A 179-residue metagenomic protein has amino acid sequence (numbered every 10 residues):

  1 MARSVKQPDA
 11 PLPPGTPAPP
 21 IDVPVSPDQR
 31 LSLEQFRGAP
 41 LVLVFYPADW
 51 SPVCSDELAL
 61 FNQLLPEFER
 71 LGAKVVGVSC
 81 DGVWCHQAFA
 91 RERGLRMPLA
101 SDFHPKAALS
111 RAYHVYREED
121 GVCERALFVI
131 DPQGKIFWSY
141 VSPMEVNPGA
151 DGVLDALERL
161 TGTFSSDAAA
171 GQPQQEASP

Functional and structural regions predicted by a protein language model:
M1-P179: Chalcogenol-based redox active-site neighborhoods
